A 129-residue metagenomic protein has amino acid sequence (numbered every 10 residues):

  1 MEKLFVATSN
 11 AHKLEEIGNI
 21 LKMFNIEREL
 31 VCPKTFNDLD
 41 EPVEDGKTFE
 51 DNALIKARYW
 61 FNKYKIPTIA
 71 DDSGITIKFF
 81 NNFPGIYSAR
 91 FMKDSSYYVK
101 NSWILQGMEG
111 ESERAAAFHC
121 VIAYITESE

Functional and structural regions predicted by a protein language model:
E2-F5, A11-E129: Anionic-ligand binding patches
